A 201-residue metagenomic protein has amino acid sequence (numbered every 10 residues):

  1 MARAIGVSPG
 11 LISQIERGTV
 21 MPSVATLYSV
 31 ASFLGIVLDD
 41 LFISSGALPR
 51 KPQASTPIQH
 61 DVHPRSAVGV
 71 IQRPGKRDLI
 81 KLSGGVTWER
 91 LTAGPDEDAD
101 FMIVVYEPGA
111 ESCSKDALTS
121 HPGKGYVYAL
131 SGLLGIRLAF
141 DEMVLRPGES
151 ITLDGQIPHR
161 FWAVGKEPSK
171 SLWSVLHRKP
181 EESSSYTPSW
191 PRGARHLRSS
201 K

Functional and structural regions predicted by a protein language model:
M1-S13: Short alpha-helical DNA-recognition segment
S23-L34, D40-F42: Hydrophobic micro-packing sites on short alpha-helices
I36-A99: A short, N-terminal "cap"/entry segment at the start of jelly-roll beta-barrel domains of the cupin/DSBH fold
D96-D100, E111-G125, P147: A short beta-loop-beta micro-motif enriched in histidine and acidic residues
F101-V105, T152, K166-E182: A short hydrophobic beta-strand segment most commonly corresponding to one strand of the jelly-roll/cupin
I103-E107, S120-I136: Short, conserved beta-strand element in jelly-roll/cupin
I136-R137, L153, H159-G165: Short beta-strand His + acidic residue motifs that chelate non-heme Fe in jelly-roll/DSBH and cupin folds
A139-Q156: Short acidic-glycine-tyrosine-enriched beta hairpin
